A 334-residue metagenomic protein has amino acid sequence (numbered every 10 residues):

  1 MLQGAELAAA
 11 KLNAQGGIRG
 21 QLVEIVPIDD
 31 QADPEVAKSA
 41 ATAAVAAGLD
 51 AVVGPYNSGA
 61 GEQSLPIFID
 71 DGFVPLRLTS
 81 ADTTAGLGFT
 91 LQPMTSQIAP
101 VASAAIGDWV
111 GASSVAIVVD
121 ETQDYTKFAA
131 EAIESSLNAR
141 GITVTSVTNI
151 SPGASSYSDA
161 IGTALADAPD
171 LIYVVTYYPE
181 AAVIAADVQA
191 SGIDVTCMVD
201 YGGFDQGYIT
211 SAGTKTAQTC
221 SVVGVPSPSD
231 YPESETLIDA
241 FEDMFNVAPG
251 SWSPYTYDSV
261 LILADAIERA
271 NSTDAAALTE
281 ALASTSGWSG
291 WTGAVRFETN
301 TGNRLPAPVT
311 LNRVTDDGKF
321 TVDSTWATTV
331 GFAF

Functional and structural regions predicted by a protein language model:
M1, G16-T83, I150-A154, P179-A182: Beta-alpha junction/loop-to-helix N-cap segments that form part of ligand/metal-binding clefts
M1-E6, I28-P34, Y56-N57, V118-K127 (+2 more regions): Extracytoplasmic "Venus flytrap"
Q3-I25, A139-I142: Signal peptide-proximal N-terminal region of secreted/periplasmic/extracellular or secretory-lumen proteins
A44-Y56, L76-L78, V115-V119, A168-Y178 (+3 more regions): Periplasmic-binding protein-like
G88-N149, L171, L263: An alpha-beta-alpha
A130-V222: Extracellular/periplasmic bilobed ligand-binding domains
A185-Y257, W326-A333: Extracellular/periplasmic periplasmic-binding protein-like sensory domains
D243-G250, A264-K319: Segments of small-molecule ligand-sensing domains
